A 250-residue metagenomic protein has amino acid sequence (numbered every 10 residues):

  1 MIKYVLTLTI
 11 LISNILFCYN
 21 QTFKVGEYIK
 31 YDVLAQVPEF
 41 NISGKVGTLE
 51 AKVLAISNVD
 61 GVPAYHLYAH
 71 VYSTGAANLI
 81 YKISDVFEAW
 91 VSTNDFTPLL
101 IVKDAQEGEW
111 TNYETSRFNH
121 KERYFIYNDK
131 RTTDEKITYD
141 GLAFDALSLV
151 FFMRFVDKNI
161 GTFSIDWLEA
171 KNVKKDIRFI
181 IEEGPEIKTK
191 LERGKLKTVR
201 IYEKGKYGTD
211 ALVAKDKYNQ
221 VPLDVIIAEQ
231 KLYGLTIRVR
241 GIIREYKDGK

Functional and structural regions predicted by a protein language model:
Y4-S13: Sec-dependent N-terminal signal peptides
Y19-H120, K158-K250: Acidic, serine/threonine-rich low-complexity disordered tracts
R117-S164: Active-site/ligand-binding surface loops and adjacent short beta/alpha elements that line catalytic pockets across
